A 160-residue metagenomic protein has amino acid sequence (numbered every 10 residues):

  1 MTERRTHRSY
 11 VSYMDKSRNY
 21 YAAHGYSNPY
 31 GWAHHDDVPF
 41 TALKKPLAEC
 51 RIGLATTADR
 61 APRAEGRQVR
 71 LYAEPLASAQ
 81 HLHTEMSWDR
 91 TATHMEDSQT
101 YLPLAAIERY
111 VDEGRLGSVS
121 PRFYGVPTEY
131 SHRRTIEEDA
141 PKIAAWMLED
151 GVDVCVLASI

Functional and structural regions predicted by a protein language model:
M1-I160: Metallocofactor- and cofactor-centric catalytic cores in central/energy metabolism, strongly enriched
